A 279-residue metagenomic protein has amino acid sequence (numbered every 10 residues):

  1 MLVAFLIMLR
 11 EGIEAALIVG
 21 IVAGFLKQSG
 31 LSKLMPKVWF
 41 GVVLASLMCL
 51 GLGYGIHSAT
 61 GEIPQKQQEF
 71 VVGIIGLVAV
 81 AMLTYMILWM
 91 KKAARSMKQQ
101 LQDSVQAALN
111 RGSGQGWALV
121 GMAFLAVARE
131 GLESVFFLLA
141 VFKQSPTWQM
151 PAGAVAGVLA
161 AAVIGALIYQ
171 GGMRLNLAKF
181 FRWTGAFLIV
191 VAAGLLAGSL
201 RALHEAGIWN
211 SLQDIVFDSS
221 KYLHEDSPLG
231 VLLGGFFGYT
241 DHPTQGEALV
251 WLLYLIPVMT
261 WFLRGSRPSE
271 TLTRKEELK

Functional and structural regions predicted by a protein language model:
M1-K279: Multi-pass alpha-helical transmembrane bundle typical of ion/small-solute transporters and intramembrane aspartyl
